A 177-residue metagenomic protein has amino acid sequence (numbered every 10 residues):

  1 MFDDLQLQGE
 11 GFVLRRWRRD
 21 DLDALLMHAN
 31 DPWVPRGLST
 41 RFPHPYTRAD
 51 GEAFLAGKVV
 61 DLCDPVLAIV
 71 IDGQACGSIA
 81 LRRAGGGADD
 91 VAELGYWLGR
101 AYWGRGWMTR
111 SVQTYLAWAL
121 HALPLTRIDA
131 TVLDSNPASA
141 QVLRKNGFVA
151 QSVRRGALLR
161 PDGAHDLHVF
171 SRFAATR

Functional and structural regions predicted by a protein language model:
M1-W33, V66-R177: Acyl-donor (CoA/ACP) binding surface of acyl/acetyltransferases
W33-A56: Conserved GNAT-fold acetyl-CoA-binding loop/helix
A56-A68: A short helix-loop-beta-strand connector motif used in the catalytic cores of GNAT acetyltransferases and, in some
